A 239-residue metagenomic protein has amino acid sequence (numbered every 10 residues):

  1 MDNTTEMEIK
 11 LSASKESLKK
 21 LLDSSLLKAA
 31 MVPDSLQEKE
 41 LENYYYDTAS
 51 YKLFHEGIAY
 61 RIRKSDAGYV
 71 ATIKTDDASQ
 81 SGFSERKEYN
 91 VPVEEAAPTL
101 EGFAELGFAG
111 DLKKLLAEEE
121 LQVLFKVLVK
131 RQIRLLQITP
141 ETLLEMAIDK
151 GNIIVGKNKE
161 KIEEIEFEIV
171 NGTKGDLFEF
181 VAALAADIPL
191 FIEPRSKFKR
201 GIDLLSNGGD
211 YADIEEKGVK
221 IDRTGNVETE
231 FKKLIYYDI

Functional and structural regions predicted by a protein language model:
M1-I239: Phosphate-end processing signature that detects enzymes handling 5′-triphosphorylated RNA and polyphosphate
